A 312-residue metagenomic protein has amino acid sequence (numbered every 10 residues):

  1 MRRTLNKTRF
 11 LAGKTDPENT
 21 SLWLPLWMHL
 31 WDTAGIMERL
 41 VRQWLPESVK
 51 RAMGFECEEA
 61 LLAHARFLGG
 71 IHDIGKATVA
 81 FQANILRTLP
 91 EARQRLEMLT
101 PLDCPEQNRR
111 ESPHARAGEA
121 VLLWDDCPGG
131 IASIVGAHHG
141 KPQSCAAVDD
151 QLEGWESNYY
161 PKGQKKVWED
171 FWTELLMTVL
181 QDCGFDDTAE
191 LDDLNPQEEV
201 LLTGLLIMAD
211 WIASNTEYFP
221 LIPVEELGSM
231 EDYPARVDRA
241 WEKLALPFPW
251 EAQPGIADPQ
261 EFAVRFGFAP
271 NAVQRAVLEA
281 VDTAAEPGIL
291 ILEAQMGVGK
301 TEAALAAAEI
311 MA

Functional and structural regions predicted by a protein language model:
R2-P254: Accessory nucleic-acid engagement/destabilization modules that flank
L22-L30, Q107-N108, A263-Q274, G297: Short acidic-aromatic active-site loops that bind/stabilize oxyanions
D32, I36, A117, A272-A280 (+1 more regions): Well-ordered alpha-helical segments embedded in enzymatic catalytic cores
S229-Y233, P249, Q253-R265, I291-Q295: Conserved coupling segment at the C-terminus of the helicase ATP-binding
I256-I291: Conserved pre-motif I regulatory segment
E286-A308: Walker A/P-loop
I310-A312: Post-Walker A helix-loop "phosphate-sensing" segment adjacent to the P-loop in P-loop NTPases
